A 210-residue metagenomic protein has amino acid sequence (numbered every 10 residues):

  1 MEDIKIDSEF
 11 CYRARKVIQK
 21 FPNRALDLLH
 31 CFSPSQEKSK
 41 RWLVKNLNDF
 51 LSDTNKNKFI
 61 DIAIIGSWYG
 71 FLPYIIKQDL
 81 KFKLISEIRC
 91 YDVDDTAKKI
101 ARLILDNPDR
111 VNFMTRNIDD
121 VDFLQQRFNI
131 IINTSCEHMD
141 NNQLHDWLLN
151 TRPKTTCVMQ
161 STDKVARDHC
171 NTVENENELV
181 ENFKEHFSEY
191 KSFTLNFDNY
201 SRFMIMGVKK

Functional and structural regions predicted by a protein language model:
M1-N57: S-adenosyl-L-methionine
M1-Q19, K184-K210: C-terminal accessory extensions appended to soluble enzyme cores
N57-Y69: Conserved class I S-adenosyl-L-methionine
Y69-K83: Conserved SAM-binding loop of SAM-dependent methyltransferases across substrates and taxa, primarily the Class I
S86-D92: Conserved SAM-binding motif I beta-strand of class I
V93-Q126, I130: S-adenosyl-L-methionine
F128-N142: A short SAM/SAH-binding and catalytic strip from SAM-dependent methyltransferases
D140-I205: C-terminal substrate-binding/active-site "lid" region of AdoMet-derived donor-dependent transferases
